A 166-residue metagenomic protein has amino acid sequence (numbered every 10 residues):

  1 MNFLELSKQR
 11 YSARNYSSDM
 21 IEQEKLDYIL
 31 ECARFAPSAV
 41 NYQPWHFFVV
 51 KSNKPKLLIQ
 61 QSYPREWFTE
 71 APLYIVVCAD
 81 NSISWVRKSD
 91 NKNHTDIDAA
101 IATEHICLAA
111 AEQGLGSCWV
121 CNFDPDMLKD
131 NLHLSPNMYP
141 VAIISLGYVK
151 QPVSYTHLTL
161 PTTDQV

Functional and structural regions predicted by a protein language model:
L4-D19: Generic N-terminal amphipathic, Lys/Arg-enriched alpha-helix
L6, Y74-C78, I143-S145: Conserved hydrophobic/aromatic beta-strand scaffold that supports enzyme active sites
I21, K51-K54, F123-D124: Short beta->alpha linker loops
E31, F35-A102: Glycine/small-residue-rich phosphate/adenosyl-binding loop
A33, I75, D90-N131: Small-aliphatic-rich amphipathic alpha-helix that forms the alpha element of a beta-alpha
L134-V153: A glycine-rich helix N-cap at a beta->alpha junction
T156-T162: Conserved small/polar residues in nucleotide/adenosyl-binding loops
